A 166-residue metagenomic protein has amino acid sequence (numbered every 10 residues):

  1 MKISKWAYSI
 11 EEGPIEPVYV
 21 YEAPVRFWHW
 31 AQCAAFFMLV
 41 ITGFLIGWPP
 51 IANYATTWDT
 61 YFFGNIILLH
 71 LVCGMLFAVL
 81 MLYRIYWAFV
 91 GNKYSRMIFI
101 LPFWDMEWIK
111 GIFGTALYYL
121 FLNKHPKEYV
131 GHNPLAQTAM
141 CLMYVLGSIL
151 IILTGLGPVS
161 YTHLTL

Functional and structural regions predicted by a protein language model:
G13-P24, F62, N123-H132: Cytosolic juxtamembrane amphipathic/interface segments immediately preceding and feeding into a transmembrane helix
V20-A35, A136-L142: Alpha-helical transmembrane segments and their helix-start/interface "positive-inside/aromatic belt" motifs in integral
L39-I51: Alpha-helical transmembrane segments of multi-pass membrane proteins
N53-I66: Perimembrane loop-to-helix junctions flanking transmembrane segments
L69-I100: Hydrophobic alpha-helical membrane-embedded segments
N92-K127: Membrane-proximal soluble regions of multi-pass membrane proteins
Y119-L146: Loop-to-transmembrane boundary segments
T162-L166: Conserved small/polar residues in nucleotide/adenosyl-binding loops
